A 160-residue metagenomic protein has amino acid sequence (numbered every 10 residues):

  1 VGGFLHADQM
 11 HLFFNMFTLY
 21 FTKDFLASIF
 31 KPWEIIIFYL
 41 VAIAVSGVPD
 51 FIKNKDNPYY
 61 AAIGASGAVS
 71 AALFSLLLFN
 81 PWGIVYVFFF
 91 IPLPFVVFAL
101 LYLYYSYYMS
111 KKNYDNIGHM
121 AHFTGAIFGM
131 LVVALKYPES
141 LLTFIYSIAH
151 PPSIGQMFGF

Functional and structural regions predicted by a protein language model:
V1-F160: A detector for small-residue-rich transmembrane helices and their helix-helix packing motifs
